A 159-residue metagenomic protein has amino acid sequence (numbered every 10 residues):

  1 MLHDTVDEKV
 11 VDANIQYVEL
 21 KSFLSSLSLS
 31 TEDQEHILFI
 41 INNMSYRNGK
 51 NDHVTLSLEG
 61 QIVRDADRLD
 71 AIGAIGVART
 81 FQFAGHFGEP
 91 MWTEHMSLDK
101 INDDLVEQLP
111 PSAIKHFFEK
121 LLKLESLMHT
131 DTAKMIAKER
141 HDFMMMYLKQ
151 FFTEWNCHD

Functional and structural regions predicted by a protein language model:
M1-K9, L38-R47: His-Asp-centered metal-binding catalytic motifs of divalent-metal-dependent phosphohydrolases/nucleases
M1-N14, H53, D159: Acidic/His-rich, divalent-metal-binding segments that scaffold phosphate/diphosphate chemistry
D12-Q16, D33, L58: Short acidic-hydrophobic sequence patches enriched in Asp/Glu that either
N14-S26: An active-site-proximal "capping" alpha-helix that borders the catalytic cofactor pocket
S25-N42: Acidic/histidine metal-binding catalytic segments
S26-T31, N48-H53, D131-T132: Short helix-to-loop capping/linker segments positioned immediately adjacent to catalytic or ligand/cofactor-binding
D52-D159: Divalent metal-dependent phosphate-bond-processing catalytic cores, especially two-metal-ion Mg2+/Mn2+ enzymes that act
